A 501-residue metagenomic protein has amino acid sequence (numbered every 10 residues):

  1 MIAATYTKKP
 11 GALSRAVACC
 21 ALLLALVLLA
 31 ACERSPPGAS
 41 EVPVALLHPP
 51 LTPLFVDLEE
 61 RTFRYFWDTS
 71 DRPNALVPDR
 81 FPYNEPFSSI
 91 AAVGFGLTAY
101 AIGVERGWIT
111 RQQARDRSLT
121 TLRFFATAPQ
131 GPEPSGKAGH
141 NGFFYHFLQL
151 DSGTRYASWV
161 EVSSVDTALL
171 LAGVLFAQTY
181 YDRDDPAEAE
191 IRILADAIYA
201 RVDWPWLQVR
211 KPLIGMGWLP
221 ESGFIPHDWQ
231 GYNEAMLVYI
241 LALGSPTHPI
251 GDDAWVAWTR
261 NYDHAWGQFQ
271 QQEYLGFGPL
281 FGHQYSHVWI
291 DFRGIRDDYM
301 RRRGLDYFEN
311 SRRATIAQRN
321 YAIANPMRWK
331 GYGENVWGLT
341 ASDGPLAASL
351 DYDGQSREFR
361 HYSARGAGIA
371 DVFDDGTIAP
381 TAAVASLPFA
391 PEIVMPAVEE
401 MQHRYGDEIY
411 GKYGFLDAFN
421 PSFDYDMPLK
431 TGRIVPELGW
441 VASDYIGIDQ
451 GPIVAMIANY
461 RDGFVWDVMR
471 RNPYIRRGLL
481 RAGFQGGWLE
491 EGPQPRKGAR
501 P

Functional and structural regions predicted by a protein language model:
M1-L13: N-terminal secretory signal peptides that target proteins for export/translocation
L13-S14, I225: Composition-driven detection of intrinsically disordered, low-complexity segments
S14-L24: Sec-dependent N-terminal signal peptides
L28-A31: C-terminal motif of bacterial Sec signal peptides marking the signal peptidase cleavage site
E33-S35: Bacterial signal peptide processing site
E41-P501: Ser/Thr/Asn(+Pro)-rich, low-complexity disordered segments
